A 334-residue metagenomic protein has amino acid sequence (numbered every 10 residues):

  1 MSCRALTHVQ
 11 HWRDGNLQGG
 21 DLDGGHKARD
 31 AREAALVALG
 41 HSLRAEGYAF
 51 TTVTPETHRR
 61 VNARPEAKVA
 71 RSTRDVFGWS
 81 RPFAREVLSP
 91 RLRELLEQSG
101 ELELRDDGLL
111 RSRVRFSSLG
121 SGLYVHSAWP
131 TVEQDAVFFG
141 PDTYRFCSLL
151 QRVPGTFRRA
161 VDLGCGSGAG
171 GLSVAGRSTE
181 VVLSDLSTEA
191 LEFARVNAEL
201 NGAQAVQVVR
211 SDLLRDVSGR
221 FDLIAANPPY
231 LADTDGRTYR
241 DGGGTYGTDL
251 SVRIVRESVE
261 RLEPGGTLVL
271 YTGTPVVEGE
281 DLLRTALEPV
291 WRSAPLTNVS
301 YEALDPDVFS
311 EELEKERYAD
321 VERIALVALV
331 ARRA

Functional and structural regions predicted by a protein language model:
V9-W12, G19-S121: N-terminal auxiliary segments of SAM/dcSAM-dependent transferases
D107-V153: Class I SAM-dependent transferase core
G140-A226, A232-G236: Conserved SAM/SAH cofactor-binding pocket of Class I
T188, Y239-E263: Glycine-rich S-adenosyl-L-methionine
Y230-L231, G273-E278: Short "lid" loop at the C-terminus of a central beta-strand within the Rossmann-like core of SAM-dependent
G266-T272: Conserved beta-strand signature within the Rossmann-like core of class I S-adenosyl-L-methionine
V276-R333: Class I S-adenosyl-L-methionine
